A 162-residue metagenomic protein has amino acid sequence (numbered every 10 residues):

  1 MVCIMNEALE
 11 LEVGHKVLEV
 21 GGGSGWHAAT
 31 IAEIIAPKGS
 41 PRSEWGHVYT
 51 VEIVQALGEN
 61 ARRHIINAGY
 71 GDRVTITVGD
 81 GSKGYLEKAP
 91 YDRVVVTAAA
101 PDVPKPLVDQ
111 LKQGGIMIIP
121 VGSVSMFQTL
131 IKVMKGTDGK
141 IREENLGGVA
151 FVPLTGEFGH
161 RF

Functional and structural regions predicted by a protein language model:
M1-E7: A glycine-rich, Thr/Ser-enriched phosphate-binding loop motif common to dinucleotide/cofactor-binding enzymes
E10-D138: Conserved nucleotide-cofactor-binding alpha/beta core module
G122-F162: Active-site capping/gating segments
